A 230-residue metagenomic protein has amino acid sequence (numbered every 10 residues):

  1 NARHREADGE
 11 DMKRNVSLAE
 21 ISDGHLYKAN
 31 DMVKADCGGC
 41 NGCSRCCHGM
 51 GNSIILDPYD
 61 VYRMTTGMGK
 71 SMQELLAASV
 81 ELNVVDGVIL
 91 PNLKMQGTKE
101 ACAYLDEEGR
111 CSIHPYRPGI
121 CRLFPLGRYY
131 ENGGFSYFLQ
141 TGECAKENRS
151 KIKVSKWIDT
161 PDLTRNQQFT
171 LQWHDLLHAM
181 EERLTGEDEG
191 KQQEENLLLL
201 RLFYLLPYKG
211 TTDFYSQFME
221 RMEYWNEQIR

Functional and structural regions predicted by a protein language model:
D8-Q73, A77-R230: Short loop/turn segments that flank or connect secondary-structure elements
